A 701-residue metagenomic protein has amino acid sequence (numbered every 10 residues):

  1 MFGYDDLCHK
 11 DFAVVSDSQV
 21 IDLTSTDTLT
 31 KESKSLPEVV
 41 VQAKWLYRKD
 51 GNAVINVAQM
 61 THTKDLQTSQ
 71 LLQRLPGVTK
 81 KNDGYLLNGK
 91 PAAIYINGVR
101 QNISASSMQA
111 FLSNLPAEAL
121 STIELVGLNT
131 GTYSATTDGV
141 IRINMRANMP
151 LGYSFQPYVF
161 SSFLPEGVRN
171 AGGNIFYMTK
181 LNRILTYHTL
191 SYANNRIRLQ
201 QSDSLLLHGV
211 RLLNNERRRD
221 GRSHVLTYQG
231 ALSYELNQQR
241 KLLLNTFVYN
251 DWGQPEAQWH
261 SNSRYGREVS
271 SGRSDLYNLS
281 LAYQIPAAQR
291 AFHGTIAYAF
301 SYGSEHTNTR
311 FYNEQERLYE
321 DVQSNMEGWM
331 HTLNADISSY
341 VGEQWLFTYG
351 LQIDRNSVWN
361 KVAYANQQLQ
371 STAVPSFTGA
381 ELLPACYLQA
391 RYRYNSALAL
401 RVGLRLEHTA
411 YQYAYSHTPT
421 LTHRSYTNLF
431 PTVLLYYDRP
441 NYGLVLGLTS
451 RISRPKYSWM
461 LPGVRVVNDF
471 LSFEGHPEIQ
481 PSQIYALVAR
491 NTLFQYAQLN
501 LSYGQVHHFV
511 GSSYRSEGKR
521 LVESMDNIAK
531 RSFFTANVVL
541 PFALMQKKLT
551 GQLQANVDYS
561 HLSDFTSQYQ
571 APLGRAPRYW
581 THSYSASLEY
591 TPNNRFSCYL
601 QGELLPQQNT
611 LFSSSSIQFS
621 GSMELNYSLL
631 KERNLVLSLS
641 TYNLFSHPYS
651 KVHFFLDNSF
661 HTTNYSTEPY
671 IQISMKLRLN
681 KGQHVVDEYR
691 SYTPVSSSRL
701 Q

Functional and structural regions predicted by a protein language model:
D5, A13-D22, T30-E38, Q42-E256 (+11 more regions): Membrane-proximal, glycine/serine-rich, low-complexity loop/turn segments characteristic of large bacterial
A105, L125-V126, F155-V159, G209-E216 (+13 more regions): Extracytoplasmic loops and strand-loop junctions of Gram-negative outer membrane beta-barrel proteins
T136, V168-N170, R198-G209, Y249 (+14 more regions): Outer-membrane beta-barrel translocator domains and adjoining extracellular loop/strand segments of Gram-negative
N144-V159, Q200-S204, T246-H260, H306-R310 (+6 more regions): Surface-exposed extracellular loop regions of Gram-negative outer-membrane beta-barrel proteins
L164-G167, R218-H224, Y265-D275, Y319-W329 (+8 more regions): Replace "Gram-negative outer membrane beta-barrel proteins" with "bacterial and organellar outer membrane beta-barrel
S274, E320-R401, H417-T418, T422 (+2 more regions): Outer-membrane beta-barrel transmembrane domain signature of Gram-negative proteins, especially the mid-to-C-terminal
M330-N334, F377, A385, Q480 (+2 more regions): Outer membrane beta-barrel strand-and-loop segments of large Gram-negative receptors, especially TonB-dependent
P577-Q701: Conserved C-terminal beta-signal and adjacent last beta-strands/turns of outer-membrane beta-barrel proteins
